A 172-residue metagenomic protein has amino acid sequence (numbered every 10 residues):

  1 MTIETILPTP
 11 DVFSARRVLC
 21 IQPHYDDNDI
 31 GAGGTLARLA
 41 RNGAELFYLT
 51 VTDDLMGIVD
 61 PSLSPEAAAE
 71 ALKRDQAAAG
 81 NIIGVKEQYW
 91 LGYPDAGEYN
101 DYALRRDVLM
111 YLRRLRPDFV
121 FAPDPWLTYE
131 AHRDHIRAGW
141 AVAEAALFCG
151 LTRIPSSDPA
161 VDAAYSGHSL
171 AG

Functional and structural regions predicted by a protein language model:
M1-I21, E98-G172: Metal-dependent de-N-acetylase/amidase catalytic core
M1-L115: Active-site rim/loop-helix segments in enzyme catalytic domains that contact anionic ligands
